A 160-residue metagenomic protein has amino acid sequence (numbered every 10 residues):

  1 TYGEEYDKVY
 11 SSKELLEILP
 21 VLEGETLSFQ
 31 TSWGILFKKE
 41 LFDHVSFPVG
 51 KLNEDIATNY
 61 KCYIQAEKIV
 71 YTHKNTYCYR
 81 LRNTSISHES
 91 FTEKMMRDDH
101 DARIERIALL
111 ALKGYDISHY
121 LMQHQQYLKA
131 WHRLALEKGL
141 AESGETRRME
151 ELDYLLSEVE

Functional and structural regions predicted by a protein language model:
T1-V70, R80-E93: Donor-binding/catalytic cores of nucleotide-activated saccharide and glycerol-phosphate transferases/polymerases
S12-K13, H100-M122, Y154, E158-E160: C-terminal, non-catalytic tails of nucleotide-sugar-dependent glycosyltransferases
V70-T72, H119: A structural signal for short, well-ordered beta-strand segments and their strand-loop junctions that often border
K74, H88-E89, M96-R97, D101-R106: Extended hydrophobic/aromatic segments used for targeting, binding, or gating
Y77: Flexible, nucleotide-binding loop/lid elements of kinase catalytic cores
N83, L110-G114, L134-E142: Secondary-structure edge/capping motif, primarily at the C-terminal ends of alpha-helices and the immediately following
M122-L134: Amphipathic alpha-helical repeat scaffolds of TPR domains
L136-E160: Membrane-interface aromatic/basic loop that binds lipid-linked glycans or pyrophosphate carriers, typified by
